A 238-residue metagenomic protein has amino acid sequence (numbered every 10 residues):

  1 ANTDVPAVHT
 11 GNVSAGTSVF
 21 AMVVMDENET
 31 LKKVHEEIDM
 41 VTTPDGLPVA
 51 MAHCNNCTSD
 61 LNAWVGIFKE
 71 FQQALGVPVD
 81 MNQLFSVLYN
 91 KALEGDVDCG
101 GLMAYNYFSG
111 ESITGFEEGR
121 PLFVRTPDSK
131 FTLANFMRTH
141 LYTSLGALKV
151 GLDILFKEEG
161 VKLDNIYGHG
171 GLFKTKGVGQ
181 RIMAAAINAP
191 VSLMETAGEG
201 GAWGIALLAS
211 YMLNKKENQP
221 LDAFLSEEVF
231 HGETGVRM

Functional and structural regions predicted by a protein language model:
A1-T10: Conserved phosphate-binding catalytic cores of ATP/NTP-utilizing and phosphoryl-transfer enzymes
H9-G11, G100-G101: A generic secondary-structure signal marking the coil-to-beta-strand transition
T10-V13, T126: A broad, low-specificity signal for short, low-complexity segments enriched in glycine/proline and polar/charged
N12-S18, M22, F224: Short beta-strand segments
V23-M238: Glycine/Thr-rich phosphate-binding loops that ligate phosphate moieties of nucleotide and other phosphorylated ligands
